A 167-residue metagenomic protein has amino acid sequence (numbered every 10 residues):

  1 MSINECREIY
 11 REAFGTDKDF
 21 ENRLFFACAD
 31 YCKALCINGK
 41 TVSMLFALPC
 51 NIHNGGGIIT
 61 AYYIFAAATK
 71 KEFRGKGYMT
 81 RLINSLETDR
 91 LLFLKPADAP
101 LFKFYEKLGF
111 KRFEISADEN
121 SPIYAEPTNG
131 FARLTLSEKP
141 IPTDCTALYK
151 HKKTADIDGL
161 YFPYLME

Functional and structural regions predicted by a protein language model:
M1-M44, G57-I59, Y63, S116 (+3 more regions): Short amphipathic alpha-helix that is part of the acyltransferase structural core
I52, F93-K95, K111-N129: Conserved catalytic-core motifs of GNAT/GCN5-like acyltransferases
A66-T88: Conserved acetyl-CoA-binding loop-helix of GNAT-fold acetyltransferases
I83, T88-A99: Conserved GNAT acetyl-CoA-binding A-motif
Y105-F110: Conserved active-site tyrosine of GNAT-family acetyltransferases
Y149-E167: Long, low-complexity, charge-rich intrinsically disordered regions
